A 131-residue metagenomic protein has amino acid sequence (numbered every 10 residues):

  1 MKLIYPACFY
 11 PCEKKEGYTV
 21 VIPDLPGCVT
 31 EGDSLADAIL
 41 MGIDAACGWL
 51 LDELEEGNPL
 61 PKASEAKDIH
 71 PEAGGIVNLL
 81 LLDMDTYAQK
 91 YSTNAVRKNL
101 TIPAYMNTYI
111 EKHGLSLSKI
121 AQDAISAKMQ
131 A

Functional and structural regions predicted by a protein language model:
M1-E16, V21, L25, I76: N-terminal segment of the canonical double-stranded RNA-binding domain
M1-Y5, C47-T101, Y105-H113, K119 (+1 more regions): Short, charged, surface-exposed hinge/linker loops at domain edges that act as mobile lids or interdomain connectors
E16, A36, N94-A95: A short beta-loop-beta micro-motif enriched in histidine and acidic residues
P26-D37: A short, exposed loop/beta-hairpin motif centered on an aromatic-Gly-Thr core
L35-E53: Short, well-structured hydrophobic secondary-structure segments
A127: Alpha-helical DNA-recognition elements
